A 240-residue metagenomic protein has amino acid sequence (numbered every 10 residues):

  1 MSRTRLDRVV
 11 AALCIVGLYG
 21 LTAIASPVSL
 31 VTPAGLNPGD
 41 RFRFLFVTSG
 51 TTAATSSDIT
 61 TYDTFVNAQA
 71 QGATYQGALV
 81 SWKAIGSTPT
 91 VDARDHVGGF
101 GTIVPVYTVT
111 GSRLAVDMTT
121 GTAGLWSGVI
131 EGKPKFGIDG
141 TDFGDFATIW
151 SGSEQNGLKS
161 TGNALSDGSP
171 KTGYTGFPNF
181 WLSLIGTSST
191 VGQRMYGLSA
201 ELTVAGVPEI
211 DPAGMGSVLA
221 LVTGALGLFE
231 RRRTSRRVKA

Functional and structural regions predicted by a protein language model:
M1-P27, R236-A240: Sec-dependent, cleavable N-terminal signal peptides
V9, T119, A147, D211-A213 (+1 more regions): Intrinsically disordered, low-complexity regions of eukaryotic proteins
C14-I15, A200, G216, T223: Compositionally biased non-globular segments, especially hydrophobic aliphatic-rich helices of signal peptides
I24, V204, L221, R231-T234: Residue-level recognition of conserved structural "scaffold" positions that shape functional pockets and channels
S26-G206: Secreted/extracellular ectodomain signature
E209-E230: A short, hydrophobic C-terminal helix/tail in secreted or cell-surface proteins
L226-A240: C-terminal membrane-anchoring or membrane-association module
